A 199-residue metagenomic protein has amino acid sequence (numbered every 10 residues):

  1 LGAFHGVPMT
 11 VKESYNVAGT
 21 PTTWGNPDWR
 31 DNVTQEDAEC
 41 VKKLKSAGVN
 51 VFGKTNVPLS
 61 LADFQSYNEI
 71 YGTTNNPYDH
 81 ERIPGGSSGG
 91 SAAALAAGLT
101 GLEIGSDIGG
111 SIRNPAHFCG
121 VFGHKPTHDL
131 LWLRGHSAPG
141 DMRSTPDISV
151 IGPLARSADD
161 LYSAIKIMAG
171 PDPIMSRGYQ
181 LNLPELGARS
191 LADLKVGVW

Functional and structural regions predicted by a protein language model:
L1-G109: Gly/Ser-rich catalytic/binding loops embedded in alpha/beta enzyme cores
L1-P8, F52-P58, E81-R82, C119-D129 (+1 more regions): Phosphate-binding glycine-rich loops and adjacent basic patches that engage nucleotide phosphates, nucleic-acid
V7, A47-G48, G120, A192-K195: A generic secondary-structure signal marking the coil-to-beta-strand transition
T34-A38, V121, A155-D159: Electropositive phosphate-/nucleotide-binding environments in soluble metabolic enzymes
R113-F118: Structural signature of FAD isoalloxazine-binding scaffolds in flavoprotein oxidoreductases
K125-W199: A short helix-breaking turn/cap at a secondary-structure junction
